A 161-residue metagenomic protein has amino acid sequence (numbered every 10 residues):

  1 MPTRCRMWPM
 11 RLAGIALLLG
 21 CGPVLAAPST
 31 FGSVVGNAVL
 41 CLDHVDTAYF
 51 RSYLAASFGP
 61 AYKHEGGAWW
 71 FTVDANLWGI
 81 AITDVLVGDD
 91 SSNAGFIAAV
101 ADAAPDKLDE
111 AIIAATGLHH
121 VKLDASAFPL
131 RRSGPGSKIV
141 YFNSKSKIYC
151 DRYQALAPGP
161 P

Functional and structural regions predicted by a protein language model:
P2-A13: Bacterial N-terminal signal peptides that target proteins for export
P9, L25, V45, R152-Q154: Extracellular/secretory pathway and lumenal proteins
C21-P23: N-terminal signal peptide c-region/cleavage motif recognized by signal peptidases
A26-A68: N-terminal export/targeting and maturation segments
L42-S57, P105-H120, Q154-P161: Surface-exposed flexible segments
V73-L130: Long, charged/polar, surface-exposed segments that mediate recognition or autoinhibition
A115-P161: A charged, solvent-exposed segment within the mature domains of Sec-exported extracytoplasmic proteins
